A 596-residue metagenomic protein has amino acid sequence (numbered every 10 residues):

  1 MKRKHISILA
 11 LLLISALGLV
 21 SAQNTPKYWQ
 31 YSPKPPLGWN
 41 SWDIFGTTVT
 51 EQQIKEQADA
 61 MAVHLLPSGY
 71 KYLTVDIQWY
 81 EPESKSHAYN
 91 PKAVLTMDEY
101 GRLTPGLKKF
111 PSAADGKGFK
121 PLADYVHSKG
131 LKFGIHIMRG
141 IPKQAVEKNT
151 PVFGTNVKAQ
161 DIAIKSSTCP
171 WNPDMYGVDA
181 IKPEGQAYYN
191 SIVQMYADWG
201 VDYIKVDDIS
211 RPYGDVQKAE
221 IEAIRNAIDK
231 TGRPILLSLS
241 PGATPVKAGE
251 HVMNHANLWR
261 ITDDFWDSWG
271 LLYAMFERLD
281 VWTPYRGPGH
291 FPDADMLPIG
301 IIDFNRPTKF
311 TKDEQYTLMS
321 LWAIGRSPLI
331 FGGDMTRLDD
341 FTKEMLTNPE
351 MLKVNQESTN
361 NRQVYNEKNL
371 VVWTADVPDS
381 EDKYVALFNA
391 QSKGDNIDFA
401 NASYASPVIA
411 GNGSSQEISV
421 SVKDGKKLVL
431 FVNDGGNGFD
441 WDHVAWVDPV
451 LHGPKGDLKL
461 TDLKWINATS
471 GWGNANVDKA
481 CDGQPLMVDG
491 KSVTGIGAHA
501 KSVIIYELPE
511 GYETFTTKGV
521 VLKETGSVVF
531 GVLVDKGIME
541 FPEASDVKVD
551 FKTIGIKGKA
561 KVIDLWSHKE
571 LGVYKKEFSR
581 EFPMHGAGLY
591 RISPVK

Functional and structural regions predicted by a protein language model:
M1-N24: Bacterial Sec-dependent N-terminal signal peptides
P36-S41, K71-D76, E81, K132-I137 (+8 more regions): Structural recognition of the beta-strand scaffold that forms the well-ordered cores of secreted hydrolase catalytic
A62-N190, Q194-R211: Aromatic-lined carbohydrate-binding/catalytic grooves of carbohydrate-active enzymes
I162-S167, A180-I181, A187, D229-D334: Glycan-recognition surfaces
Y316, W322-G325, I330-G332, E367-I397 (+2 more regions): Carbohydrate-binding surface patches
T317-N366, L589: Catalytic cores of secreted or luminal carbohydrate-active enzymes
I397-F541: Gly-Asp-aromatic-enriched flexible segments
V573-K596: C-terminal beta-strand-rich structural cap/linker in extracellular carbohydrate-active enzymes
